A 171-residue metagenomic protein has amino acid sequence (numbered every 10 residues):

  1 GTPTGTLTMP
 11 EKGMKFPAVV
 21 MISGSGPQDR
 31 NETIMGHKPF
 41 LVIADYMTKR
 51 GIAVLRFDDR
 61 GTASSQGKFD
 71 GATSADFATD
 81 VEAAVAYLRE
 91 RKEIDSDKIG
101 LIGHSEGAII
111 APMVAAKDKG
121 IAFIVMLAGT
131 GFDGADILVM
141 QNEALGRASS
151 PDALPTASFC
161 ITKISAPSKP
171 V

Functional and structural regions predicted by a protein language model:
G1-M14: N-terminal cap/lid segment of alpha/beta-hydrolase-fold proteins
K12-Y46: Short, surface-exposed "cap/lid" segments of acyl-processing enzymes
I22, F57-D59, L127: Alpha/beta-hydrolase
V42-S64: Conserved alpha/beta-hydrolase
G71-K92: Alpha/beta-hydrolase active-site loop
E93-S105: Alpha/beta-hydrolase fold nucleophile elbow
A108-D118: Short glycine-enriched nucleophile-adjacent loop and the immediately C-terminal alpha-helix near the catalytic center
V125-V171: Accessory cap/linker subdomain of secreted extracellular hydrolases
